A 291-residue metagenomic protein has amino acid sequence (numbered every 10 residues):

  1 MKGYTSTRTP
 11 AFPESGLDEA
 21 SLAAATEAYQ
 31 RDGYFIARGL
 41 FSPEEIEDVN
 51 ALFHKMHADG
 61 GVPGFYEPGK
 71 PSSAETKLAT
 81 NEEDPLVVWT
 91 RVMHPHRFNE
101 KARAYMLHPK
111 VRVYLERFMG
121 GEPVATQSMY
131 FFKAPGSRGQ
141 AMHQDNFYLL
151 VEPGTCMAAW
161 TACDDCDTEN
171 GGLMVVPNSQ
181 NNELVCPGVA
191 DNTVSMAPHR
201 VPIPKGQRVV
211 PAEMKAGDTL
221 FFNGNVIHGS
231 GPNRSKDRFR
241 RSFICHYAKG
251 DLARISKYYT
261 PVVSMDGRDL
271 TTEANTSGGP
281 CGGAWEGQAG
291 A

Functional and structural regions predicted by a protein language model:
M1-D32, R38-M142, G188, R268 (+1 more regions): Non-heme Fe(II)-dependent double-stranded beta-helix
M1-E14, D59, Y66, T80-E83 (+3 more regions): Non-heme Fe(II)/2-oxoglutarate
Y34, G154-A158, N170, V209-P211 (+1 more regions): Extracellular structured ligand-interaction cores
A74-T76, Q144-D145, N192-R208, D237-F239 (+1 more regions): Short, surface-exposed loop/helix-turn segments at secondary-structure junctions that function as lids/hinges flanking
F118, L150-T168, E213-A216, F221 (+1 more regions): Short, conserved beta-strand element in jelly-roll/cupin
M129, Q144-N146, T161-D165, P177: Short, structured patches in soluble enzyme cores that scaffold and shape functional sites
D145-F147, C156, G229-R234: Glycine-rich phosphate/pyrophosphate-binding beta-alpha loops
C166-G229, L252, R268: Double-stranded beta-helix
